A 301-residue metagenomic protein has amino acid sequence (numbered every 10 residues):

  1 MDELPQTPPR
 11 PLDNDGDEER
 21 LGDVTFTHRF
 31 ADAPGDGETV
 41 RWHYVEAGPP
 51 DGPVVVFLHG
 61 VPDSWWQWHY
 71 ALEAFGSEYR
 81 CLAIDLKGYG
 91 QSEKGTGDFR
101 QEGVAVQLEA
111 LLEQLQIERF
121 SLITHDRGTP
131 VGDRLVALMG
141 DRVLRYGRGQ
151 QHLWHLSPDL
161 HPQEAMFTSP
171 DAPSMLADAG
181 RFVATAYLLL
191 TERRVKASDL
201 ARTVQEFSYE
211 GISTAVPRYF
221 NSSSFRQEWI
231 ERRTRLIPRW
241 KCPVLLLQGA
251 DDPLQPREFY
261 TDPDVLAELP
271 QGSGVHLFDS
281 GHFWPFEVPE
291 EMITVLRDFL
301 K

Functional and structural regions predicted by a protein language model:
D2-G37, W42-A47, V54, Q67 (+5 more regions): Flexible "cap/lid" subdomain of the alpha/beta-hydrolase fold that forms the substrate-access gate
G52-H59: Short beta-strand element of the alpha/beta-hydrolase
H59-V61, T124-H125: Conserved alpha/beta-hydrolase "nucleophile elbow" surrounding the catalytic nucleophile
V61-L72: The serine-hydrolase catalytic nucleophile loop
Y70-Y79, Q114: A short, Lys/Arg-enriched amphipathic alpha-helix followed by its capping loop at the start of a domain
S280-P289, I293: Catalytic histidine-centered segment of alpha/beta-hydrolase-like enzymes
I293-K301: C-terminal alpha-helical cap of glycosyltransferases
